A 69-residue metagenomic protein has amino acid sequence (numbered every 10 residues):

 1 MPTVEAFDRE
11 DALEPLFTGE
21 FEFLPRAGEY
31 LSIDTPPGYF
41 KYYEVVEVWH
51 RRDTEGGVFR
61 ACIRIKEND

Functional and structural regions predicted by a protein language model:
M1-E14: Short, basic/aromatic beta-hairpin or loop at an interaction surface
E14-F21: Short alpha-helix capping/helix-loop boundary micro-motifs
L24-P25: Short, well-ordered loop/turn sites that connect or cap secondary structure elements
F40-H50: Short beta-strand-centered aromatic/proline hotspots
R51-I65: Short, solvent-exposed secondary-structure boundary/capping segments
